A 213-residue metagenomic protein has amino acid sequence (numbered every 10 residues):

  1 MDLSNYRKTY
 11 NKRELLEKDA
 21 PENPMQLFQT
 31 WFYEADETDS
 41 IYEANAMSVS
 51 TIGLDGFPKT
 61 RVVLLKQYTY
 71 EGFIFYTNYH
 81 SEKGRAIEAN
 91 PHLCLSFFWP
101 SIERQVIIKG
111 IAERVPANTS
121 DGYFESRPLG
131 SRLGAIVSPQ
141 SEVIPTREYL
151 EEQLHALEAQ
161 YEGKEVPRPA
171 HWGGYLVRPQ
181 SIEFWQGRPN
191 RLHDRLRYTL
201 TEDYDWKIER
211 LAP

Functional and structural regions predicted by a protein language model:
M1-P213: Binding-site signature for planar aromatic cofactors or substrates
